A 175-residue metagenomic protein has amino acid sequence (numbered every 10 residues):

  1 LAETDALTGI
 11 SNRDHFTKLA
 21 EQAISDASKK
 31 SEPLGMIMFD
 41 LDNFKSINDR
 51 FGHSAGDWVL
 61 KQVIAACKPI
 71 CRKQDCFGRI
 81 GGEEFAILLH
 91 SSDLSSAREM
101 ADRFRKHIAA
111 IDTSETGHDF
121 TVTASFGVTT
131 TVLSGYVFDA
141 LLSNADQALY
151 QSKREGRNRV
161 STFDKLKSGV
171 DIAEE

Functional and structural regions predicted by a protein language model:
L1-K18, F39-H53, K61: Conserved nucleotide-binding and Mg2+-coordinating catalytic segments in signaling enzymes
R13-P33, I64-R72, H90: Short regulatory alpha-helical coupling segments that immediately precede and/or link into cyclic nucleotide signaling
Q22, A55-C76, E84, R103: Active-site-proximal alpha-helical element of nucleotidyl cyclase-like catalytic domains and analogous helices
K45, L60, A66-K68, G78 (+2 more regions): Short beta-strand->loop micro-motif that forms the acidic, two-metal-ion catalytic signature in nucleotide-processing
V59, A86-K106, L141: Short helix/loop segment flanking the catalytic signature motif in cyclic-nucleotide metabolism enzymes
I64-A65, S96-S114, N144-D146: Alpha-helical scaffold within the catalytic cores of cyclic-nucleotide enzymes
C76-R79, F120: A short pre-motif secondary-structure segment
R98, T131-E175: Catalytic-core segments of nucleotide cyclases and related cyclic-nucleotide turnover enzymes
